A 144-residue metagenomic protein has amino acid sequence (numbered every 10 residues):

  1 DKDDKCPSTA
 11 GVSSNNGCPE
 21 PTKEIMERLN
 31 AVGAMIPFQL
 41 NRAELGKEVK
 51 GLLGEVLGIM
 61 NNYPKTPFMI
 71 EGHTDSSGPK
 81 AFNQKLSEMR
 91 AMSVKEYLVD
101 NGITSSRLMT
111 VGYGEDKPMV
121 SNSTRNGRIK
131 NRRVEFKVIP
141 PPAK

Functional and structural regions predicted by a protein language model:
D1-P67, P140-K144: Periplasmic peptidoglycan-binding/tethering modules of Gram-negative envelope proteins
K47, E71-K144: Periplasmic OmpA-like peptidoglycan-binding domain that tethers envelope proteins to the cell wall
